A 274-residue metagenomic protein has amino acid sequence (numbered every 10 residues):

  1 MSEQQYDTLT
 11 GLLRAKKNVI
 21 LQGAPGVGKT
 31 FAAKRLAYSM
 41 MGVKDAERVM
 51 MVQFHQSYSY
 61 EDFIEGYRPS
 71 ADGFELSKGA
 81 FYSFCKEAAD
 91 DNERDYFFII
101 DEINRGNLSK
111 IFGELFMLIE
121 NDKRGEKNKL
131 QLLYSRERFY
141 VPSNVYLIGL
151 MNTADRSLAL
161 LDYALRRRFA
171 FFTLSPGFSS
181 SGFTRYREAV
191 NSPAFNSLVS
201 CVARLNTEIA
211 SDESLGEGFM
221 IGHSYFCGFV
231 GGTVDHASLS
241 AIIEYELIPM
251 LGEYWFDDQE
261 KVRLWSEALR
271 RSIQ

Functional and structural regions predicted by a protein language model:
M1-Q274: C-terminal regulatory/interaction module of P-loop NTP-utilizing enzymes
